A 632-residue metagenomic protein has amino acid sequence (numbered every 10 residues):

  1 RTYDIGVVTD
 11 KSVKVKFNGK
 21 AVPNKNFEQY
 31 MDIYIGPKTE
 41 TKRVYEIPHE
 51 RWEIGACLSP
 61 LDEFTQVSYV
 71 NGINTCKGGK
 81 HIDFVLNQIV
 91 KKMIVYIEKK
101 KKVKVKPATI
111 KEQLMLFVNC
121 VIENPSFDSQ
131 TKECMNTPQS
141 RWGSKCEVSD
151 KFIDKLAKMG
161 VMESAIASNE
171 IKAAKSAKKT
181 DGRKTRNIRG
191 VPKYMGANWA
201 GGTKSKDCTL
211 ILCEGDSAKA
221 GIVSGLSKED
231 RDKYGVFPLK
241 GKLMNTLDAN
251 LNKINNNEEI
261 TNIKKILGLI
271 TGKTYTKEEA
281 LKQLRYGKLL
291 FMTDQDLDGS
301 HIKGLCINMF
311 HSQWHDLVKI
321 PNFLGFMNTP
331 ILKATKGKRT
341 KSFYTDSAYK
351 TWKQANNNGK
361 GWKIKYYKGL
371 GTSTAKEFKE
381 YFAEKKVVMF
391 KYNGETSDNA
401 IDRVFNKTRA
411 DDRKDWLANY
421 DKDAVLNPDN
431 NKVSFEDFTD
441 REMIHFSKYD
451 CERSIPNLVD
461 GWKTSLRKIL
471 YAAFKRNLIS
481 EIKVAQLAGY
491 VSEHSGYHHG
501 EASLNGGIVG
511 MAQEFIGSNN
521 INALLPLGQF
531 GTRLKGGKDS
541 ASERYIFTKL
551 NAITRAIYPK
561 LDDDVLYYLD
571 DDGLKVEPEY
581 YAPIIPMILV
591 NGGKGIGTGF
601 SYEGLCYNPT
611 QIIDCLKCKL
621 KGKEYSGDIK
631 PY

Functional and structural regions predicted by a protein language model:
R1-Y632: Conserved phosphate-chemistry cores used by DNA topoisomerases
